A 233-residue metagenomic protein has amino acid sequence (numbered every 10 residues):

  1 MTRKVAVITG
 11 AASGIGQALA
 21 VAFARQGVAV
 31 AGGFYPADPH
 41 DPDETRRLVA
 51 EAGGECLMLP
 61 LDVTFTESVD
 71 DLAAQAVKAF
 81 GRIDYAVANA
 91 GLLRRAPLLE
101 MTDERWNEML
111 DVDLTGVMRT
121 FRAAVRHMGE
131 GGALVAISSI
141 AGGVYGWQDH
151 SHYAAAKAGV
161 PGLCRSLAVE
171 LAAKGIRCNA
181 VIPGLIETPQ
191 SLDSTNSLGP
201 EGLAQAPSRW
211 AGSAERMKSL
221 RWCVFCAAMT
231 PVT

Functional and structural regions predicted by a protein language model:
V5, A12-S13: Conserved glycine-rich cofactor-binding loop
Q26-D43: Conserved glycine-rich Rossmann-like NAD(P)H-binding loop of the short-chain dehydrogenase/reductase
P97-L98, R105-L110, A204: Substrate-binding pocket helix/loop in short-chain dehydrogenase/reductase
F121, A156, C164: Active-site helix of classical SDR
R126, V169-A173, V232: Alpha-helical segment proximal to the catalytic Tyr-Lys
S139: Residue(s) in the substrate-gating loop at a strand-loop-helix junction that position the organic substrate next
A173, A180, G202-P231: C-terminal helical subdomain
